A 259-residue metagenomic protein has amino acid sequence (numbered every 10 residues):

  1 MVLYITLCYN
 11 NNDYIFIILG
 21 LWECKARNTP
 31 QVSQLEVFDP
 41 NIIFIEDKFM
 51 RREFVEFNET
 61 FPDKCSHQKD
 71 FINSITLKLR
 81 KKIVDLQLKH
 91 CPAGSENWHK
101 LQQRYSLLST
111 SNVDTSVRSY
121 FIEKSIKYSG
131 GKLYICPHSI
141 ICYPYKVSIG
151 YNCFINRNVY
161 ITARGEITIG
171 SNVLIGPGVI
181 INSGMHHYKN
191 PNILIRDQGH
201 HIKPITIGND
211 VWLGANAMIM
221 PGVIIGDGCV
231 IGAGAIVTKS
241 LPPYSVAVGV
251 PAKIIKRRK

Functional and structural regions predicted by a protein language model:
M1-S125, G130-G131, H186-Y188, D210 (+1 more regions): Terminal amphipathic alpha-helical/low-complexity segments used for targeting or macromolecular assembly
T115-R118, S139-I149, F154-V223, V250 (+1 more regions): Flexible, glycine/small-residue-enriched loop-and-beta-strand segment within the central core of proteins
L133-I135: Extracellular beta-strand-rich, repetitive "passenger/adhesive" scaffolds that bind or process carbohydrates
I167, A235, P243-S245, K253: Glycine-centered loop/turn positions within well-structured domains that cap or flank conserved ligand/cofactor-binding
L174, C229-V230: Short alpha-helix at the nucleotide-sugar/activated-sugar donor binding site of glycosyltransferases and closely
N216-G228, A235-T238: Beta-rich strand-turn-strand
I231, G249: Conserved G/P- and acidic residue-centered "switch" motifs that form tight phosphate/ATP-binding loops in soluble
